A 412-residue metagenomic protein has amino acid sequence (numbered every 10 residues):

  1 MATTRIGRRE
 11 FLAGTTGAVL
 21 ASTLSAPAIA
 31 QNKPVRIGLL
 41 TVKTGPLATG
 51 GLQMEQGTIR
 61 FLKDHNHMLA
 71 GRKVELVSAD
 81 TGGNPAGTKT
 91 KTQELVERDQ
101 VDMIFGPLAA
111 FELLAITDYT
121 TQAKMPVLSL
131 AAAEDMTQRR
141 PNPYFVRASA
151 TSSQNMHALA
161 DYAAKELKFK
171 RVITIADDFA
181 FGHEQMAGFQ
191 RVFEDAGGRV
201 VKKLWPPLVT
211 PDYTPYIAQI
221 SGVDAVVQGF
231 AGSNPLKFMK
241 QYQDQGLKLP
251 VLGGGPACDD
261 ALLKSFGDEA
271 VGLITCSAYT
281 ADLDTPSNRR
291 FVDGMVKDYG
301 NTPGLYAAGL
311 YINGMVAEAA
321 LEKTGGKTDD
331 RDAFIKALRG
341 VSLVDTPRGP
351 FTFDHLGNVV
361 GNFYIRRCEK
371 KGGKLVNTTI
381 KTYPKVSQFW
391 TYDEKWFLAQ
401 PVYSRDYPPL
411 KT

Functional and structural regions predicted by a protein language model:
A2-V19: N-terminal secretory signal peptides and thylakoid transit peptides that target proteins across membranes
S25-V42: C-terminal segment of N-terminal export signals and the immediately downstream linker at the start of the mature
G38-G57, A79-P85, L108-A109, I175-H183 (+2 more regions): Extracytoplasmic "Venus flytrap"
T49-M54, D64, M68-R139, P206-Y213 (+1 more regions): Beta-alpha junction/loop-to-helix N-cap segments that form part of ligand/metal-binding clefts
T90, E134-M136, P143-G246, A281-R290 (+1 more regions): Extracellular/periplasmic Venus flytrap/periplasmic-binding protein
Q100-L108, L128-L130, I173-A176, V223-G232 (+3 more regions): Periplasmic-binding protein-like
G188, G232, K237, L283-V341: Extracellular/periplasmic ligand-binding modules, especially the Venus flytrap/periplasmic-binding
S342, T346-T412: Solvent-exposed, acidic/polar segments of extracytosolic/periplasmic ligand-binding ectodomains
